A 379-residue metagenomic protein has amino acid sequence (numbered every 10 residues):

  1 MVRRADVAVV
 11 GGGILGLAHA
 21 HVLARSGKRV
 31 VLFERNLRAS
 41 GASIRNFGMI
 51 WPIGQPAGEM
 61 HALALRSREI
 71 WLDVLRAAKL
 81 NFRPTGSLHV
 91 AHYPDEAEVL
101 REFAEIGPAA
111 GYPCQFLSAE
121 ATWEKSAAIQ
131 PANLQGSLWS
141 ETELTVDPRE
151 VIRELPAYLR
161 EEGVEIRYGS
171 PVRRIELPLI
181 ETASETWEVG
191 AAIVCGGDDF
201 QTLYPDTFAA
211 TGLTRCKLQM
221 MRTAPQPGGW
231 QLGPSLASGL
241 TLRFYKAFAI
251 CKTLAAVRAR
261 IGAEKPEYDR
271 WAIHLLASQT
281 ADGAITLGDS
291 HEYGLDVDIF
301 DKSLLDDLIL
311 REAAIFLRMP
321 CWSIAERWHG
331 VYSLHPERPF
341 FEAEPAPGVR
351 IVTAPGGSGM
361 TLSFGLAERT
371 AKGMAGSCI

Functional and structural regions predicted by a protein language model:
R3-A5, T182-A191: Core beta-strand elements of the Rossmann-like FAD/NAD(P) dinucleotide-binding domain in flavoenzyme oxidoreductases
A5-V31: N-terminal Rossmann-like FAD-binding beta1-loop-alpha1 element of flavoenzymes
R25-I44: Glycine-rich FAD pyrophosphate-binding loop
F47-K125: Dinucleotide-binding Rossmann-like beta1-alpha1 core, especially the glycine-rich loop that anchors the ADP
A62-L63, V90-V99, L138-A157, F300-L305 (+1 more regions): Short beta-strand to alpha-helix junction loop
S137-E176, W187-A191: Helical element adjacent to the flavin cofactor pocket in flavoenzyme catalytic cores
T186-A249, T253: Central helical "cap/lid" subdomain
A272-H274, T280-T286, E292-I379: C-terminal catalytic lobe of FAD-dependent flavoproteins
